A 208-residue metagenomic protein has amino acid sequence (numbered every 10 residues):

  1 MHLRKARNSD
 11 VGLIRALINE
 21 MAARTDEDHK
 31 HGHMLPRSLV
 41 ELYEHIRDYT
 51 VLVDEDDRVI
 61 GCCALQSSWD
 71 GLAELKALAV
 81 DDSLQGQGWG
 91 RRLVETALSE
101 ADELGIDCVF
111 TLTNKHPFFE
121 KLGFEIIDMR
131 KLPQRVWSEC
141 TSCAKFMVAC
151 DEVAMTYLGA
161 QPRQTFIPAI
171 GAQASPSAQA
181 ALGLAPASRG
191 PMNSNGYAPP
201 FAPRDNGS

Functional and structural regions predicted by a protein language model:
H2-I14: A short beta-loop-alpha structural element at the N-terminal edge of CoA-dependent acyl/N-acetyltransferase catalytic
D10, G71, N114-K115: A generic "binding-loop/recognition-motif" signal
V11, R15-E55, V59: Active-site rim helix/loop that mediates acceptor-substrate recognition in acyltransferases
V51, R58-S67, L72-A79: Conserved beta-strand in the GNAT
V80, G86-A101, T111: Conserved acetyl-CoA-binding loop-helix of GNAT-fold acetyltransferases
E103, D107, T113-T141, K145: Conserved active-site alpha-helix within GNAT-family acetyltransferase domains
L132-S208: C-terminal "cap" of GNAT-fold acetyltransferases
